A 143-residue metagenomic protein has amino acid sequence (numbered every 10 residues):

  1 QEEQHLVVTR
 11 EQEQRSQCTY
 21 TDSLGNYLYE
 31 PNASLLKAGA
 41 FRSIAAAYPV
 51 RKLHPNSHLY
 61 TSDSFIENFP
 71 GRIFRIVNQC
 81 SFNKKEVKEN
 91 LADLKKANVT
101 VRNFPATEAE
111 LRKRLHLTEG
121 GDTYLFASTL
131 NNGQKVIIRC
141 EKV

Functional and structural regions predicted by a protein language model:
Q1-V143: SAM-dependent transferase fold signal centered on methyltransferase-like domains, encompassing both Class I
